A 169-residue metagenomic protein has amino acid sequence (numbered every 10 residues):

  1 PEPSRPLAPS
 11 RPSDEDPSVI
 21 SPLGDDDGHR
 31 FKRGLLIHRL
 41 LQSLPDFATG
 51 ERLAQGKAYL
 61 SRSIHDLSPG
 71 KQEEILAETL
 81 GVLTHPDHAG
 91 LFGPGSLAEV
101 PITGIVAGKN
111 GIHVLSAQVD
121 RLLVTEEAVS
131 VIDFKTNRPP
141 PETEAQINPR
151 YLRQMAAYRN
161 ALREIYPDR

Functional and structural regions predicted by a protein language model:
P1-R169: Structural signature of nuclease core domains in nucleic-acid processing machines
